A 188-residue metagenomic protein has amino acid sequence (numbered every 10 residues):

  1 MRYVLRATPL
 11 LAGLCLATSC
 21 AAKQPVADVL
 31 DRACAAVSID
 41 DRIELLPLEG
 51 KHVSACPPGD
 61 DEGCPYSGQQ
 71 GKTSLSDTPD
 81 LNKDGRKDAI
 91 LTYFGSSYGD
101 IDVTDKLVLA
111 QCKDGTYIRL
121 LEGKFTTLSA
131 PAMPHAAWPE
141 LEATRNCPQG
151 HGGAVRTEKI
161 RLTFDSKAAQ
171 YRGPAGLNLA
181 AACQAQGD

Functional and structural regions predicted by a protein language model:
A7-A17: Bacterial N-terminal signal peptides
A17-K51, A55, G63, S129-D188: Acidic, small-residue rich beta-repeat scaffolds with periodic aromatic anchors
P65-G68, G95-I101, Q149-V155: Short consensus segments that form the blades of beta-propeller domains, in both extracellular/periplasmic
Y66-D77: Signature of short aromatic-glycine-proline-rich micro-motifs recurring in repeat-based ectodomains
S76-D84, A132: Acidic, divalent-cation-chelating loop motifs in proteins
K83-F94, H135-T144: Acidic/hydrophobic-patterned starts of short beta strands in beta-sheet-rich repeat architectures
G85-C112: Mid-length scaffold segments of soluble, non-membrane domains
T104-T127, Y171: Extracellular C-terminal loop/segment signatures of secreted glycoproteins
